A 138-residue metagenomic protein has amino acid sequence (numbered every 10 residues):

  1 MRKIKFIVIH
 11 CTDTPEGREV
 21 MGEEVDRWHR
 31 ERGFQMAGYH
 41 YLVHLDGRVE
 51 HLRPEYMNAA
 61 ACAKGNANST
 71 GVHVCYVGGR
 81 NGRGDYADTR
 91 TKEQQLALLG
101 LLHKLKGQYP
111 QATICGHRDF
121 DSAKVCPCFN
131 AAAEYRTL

Functional and structural regions predicted by a protein language model:
M1-M57: Short, conserved "active-site rim" segments that organize catalytic pockets and cofactor/ligand binding
M1-T12, D46-V49, R53-P54, S69-T70 (+1 more regions): Basic/polar, cationic surfaces and motifs that engage anionic cell-wall and phosphate/carboxylate ligands
W28, G38-H40, C75, Q108 (+1 more regions): Intrinsically disordered, low-complexity N-terminal regions enriched in serine/proline/glycine with scattered basic
Q35, A67-S69: Short, flexible loop/turn motifs enriched in small residues
N58-A63: Flexible, surface-exposed loop/gating regions in the mature catalytic domains of secreted/periplasmic hydrolases
